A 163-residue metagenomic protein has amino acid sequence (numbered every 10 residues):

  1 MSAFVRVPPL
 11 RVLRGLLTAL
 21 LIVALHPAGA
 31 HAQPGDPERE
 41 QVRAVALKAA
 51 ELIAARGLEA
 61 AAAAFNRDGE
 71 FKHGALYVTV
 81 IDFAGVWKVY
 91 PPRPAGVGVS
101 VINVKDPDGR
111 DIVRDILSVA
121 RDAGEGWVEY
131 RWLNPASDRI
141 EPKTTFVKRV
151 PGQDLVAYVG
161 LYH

Functional and structural regions predicted by a protein language model:
M1-F4, L16-L17, L21, A30-H163: N-terminal membrane-sensor/transducer module of prokaryotic signaling receptors
R6, R11-R14: Basic polycationic patches enriched in arginine
